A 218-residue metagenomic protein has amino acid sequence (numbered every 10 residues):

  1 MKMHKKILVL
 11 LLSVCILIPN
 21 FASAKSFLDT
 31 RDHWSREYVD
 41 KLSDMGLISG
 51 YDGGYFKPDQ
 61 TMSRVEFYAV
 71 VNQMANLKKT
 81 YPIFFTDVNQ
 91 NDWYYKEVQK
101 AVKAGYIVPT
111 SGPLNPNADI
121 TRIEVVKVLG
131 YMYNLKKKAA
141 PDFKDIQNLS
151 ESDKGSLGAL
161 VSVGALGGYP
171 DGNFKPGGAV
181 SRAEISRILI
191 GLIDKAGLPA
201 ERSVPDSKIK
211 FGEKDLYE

Functional and structural regions predicted by a protein language model:
K2-R36, D44, S49-V65, V71-K96 (+4 more regions): Feature responds to low-complexity, polar/acidic, surface-exposed segments characteristic of secreted/exported proteins
G158-G164: Polyanion-binding and phosphate-handling cores
I188: Aromatic- and glycine-enriched pocket-lining scaffold segments that form the walls of small-molecule binding clefts
